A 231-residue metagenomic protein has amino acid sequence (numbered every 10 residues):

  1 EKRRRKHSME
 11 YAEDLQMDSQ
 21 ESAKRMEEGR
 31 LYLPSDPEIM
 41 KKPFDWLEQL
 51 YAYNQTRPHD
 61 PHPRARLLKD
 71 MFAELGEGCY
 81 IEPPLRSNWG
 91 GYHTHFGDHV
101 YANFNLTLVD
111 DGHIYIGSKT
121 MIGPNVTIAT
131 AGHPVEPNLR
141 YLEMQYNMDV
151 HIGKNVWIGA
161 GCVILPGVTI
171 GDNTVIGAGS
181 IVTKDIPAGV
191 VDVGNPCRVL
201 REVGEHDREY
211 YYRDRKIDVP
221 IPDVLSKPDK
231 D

Functional and structural regions predicted by a protein language model:
E1-G78, C197-D231: Terminal amphipathic alpha-helical/low-complexity segments used for targeting or macromolecular assembly
A52-N54, D185-G189: Short arginine-rich
P58, P84-T169, N195-C197, R201-Y212: Flexible, glycine/small-residue-enriched loop-and-beta-strand segment within the central core of proteins
V109-D111, G177, D185: A short, compositionally biased micro-patch
G171-T174, P187-G189: Conserved catalytic segment of ABC-fold P-loop ATPases
